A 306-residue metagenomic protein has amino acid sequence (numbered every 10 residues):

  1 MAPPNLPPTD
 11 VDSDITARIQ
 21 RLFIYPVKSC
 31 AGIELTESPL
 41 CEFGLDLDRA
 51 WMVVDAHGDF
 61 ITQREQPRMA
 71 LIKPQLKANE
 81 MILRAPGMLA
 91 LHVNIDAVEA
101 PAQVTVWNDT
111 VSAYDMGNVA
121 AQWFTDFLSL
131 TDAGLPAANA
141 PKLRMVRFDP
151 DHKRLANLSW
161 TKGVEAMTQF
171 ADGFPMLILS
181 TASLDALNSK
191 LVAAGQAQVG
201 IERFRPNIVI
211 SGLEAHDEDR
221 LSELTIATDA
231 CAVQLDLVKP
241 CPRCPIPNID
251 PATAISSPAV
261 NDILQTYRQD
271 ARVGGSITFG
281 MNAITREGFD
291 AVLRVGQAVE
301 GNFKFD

Functional and structural regions predicted by a protein language model:
A2-D306: Metal-cofactor-dependent catalytic cores
